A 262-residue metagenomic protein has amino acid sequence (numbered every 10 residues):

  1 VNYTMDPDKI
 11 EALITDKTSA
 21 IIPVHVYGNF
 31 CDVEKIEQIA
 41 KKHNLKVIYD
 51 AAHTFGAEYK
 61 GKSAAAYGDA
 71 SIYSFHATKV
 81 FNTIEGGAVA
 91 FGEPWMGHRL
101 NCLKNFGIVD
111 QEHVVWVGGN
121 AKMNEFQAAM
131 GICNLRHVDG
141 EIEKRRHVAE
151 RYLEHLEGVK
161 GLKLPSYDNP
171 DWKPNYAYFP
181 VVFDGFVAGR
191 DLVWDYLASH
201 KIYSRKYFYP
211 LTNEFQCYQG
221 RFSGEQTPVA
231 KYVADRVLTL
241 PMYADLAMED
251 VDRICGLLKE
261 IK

Functional and structural regions predicted by a protein language model:
V1-T83, A88-A90, G189: Active-site phosphate-binding strand-loop segment of PLP-dependent enzymes
M5-D8, A12, A20-V24, N29 (+4 more regions): PLP-dependent aminotransferase class I/II
